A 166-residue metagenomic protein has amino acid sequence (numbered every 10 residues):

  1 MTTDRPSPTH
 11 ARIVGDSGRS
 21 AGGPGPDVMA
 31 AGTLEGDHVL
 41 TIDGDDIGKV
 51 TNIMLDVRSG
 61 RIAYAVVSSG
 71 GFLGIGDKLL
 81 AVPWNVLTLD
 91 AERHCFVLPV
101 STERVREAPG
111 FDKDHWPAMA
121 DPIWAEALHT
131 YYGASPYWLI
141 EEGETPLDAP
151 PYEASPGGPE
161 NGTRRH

Functional and structural regions predicted by a protein language model:
M1-H166: Peripheral interaction segments used for macromolecular assembly
